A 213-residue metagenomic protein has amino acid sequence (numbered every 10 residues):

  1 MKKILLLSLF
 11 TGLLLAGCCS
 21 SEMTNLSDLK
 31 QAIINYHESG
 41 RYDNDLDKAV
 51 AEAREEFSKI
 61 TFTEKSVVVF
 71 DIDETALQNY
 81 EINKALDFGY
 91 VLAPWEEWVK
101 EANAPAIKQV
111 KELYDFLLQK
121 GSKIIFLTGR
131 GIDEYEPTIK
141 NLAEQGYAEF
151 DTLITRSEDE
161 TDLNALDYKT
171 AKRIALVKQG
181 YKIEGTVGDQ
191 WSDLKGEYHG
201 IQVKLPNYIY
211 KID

Functional and structural regions predicted by a protein language model:
K2-S8: Sec-dependent signal peptide recognition, specifically the positively charged N-region followed immediately by
I4, A16-F70: Non-catalytic pre-domain segments flanking phosphatase-related domains
S8-L14: Bacterial N-terminal signal peptides
E22-Q31, N44, S122, G131-D213: C-terminal cap/substrate-recognition subdomain and adjoining C-terminal extension of metal-dependent phosphatase-like
N35-L46, E96-N103, I125-R130, D159-L163: Second-shell loop/turn segments in exported
V67-N79: Asp-based phosphoryl-transfer active-site loop
L77-A106: Metal-dependent phosphoesterase signature
W95-I125, I132-D133: Short, acidic loop-to-helix structural element flanking the phosphoryl-transfer center in phosphate-processing enzymes
